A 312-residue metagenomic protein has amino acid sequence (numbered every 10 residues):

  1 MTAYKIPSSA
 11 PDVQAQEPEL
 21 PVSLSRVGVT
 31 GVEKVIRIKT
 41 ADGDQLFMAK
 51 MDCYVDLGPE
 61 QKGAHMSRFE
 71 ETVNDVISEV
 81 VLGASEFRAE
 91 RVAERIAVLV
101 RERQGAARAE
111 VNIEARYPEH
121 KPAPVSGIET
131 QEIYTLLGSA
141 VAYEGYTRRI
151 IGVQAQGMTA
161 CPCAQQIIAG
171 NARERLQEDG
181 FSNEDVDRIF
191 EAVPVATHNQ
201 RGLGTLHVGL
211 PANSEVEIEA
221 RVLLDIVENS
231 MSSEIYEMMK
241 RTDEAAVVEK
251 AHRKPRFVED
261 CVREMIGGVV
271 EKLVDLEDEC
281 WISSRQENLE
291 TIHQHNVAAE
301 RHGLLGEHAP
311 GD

Functional and structural regions predicted by a protein language model:
M1-D312: N-terminal intrinsically disordered, cationic/polar leader segments that include organellar targeting peptides
